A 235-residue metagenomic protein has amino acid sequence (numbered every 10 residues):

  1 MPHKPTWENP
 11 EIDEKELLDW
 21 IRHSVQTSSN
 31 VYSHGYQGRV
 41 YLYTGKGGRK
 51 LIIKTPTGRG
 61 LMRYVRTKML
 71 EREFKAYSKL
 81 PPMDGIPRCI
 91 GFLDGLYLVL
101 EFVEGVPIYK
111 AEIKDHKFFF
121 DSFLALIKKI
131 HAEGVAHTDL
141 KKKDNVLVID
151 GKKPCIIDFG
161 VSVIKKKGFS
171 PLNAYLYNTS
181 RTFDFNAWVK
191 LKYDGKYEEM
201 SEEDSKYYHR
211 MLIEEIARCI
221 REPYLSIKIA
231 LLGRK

Functional and structural regions predicted by a protein language model:
M1-V31, K228-R234: Juxta-kinase regulatory segment immediately upstream of eukaryotic protein kinase catalytic domains
S24-S78: ATP-binding glycine-rich loop module of kinase domains
L42-G48, E101-F102, I149-D150: Active-site beta-strand termini and strand-to-loop segments that position acidic
R66-S122: Conserved structural core of kinase catalytic domains
A125-K129: Conserved hydrophobic core/spine positions of the Hanks-type protein kinase catalytic domain
A132-I149: Catalytic-loop of the protein kinase fold
I149-K235: C-lobe/activation-segment region of protein kinase-like
